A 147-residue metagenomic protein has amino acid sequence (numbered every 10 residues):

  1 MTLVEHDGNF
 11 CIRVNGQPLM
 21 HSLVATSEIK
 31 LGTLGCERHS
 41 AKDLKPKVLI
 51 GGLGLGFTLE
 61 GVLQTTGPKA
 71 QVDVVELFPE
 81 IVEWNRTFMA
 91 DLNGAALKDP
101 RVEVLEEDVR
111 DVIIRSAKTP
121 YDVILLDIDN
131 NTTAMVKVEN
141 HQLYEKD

Functional and structural regions predicted by a protein language model:
M1-R13: N-terminal auxiliary segments of SAM/dcSAM-dependent transferases
H6, N15, L126-D129: Generic beta-structure capping elements
P18-M20: Short, surface-exposed beta-strand-loop junctions and turns on beta-sheet-rich folds
A25-D147: The AdoMet/dcAdoMet-binding core of the Class I SAM-like
